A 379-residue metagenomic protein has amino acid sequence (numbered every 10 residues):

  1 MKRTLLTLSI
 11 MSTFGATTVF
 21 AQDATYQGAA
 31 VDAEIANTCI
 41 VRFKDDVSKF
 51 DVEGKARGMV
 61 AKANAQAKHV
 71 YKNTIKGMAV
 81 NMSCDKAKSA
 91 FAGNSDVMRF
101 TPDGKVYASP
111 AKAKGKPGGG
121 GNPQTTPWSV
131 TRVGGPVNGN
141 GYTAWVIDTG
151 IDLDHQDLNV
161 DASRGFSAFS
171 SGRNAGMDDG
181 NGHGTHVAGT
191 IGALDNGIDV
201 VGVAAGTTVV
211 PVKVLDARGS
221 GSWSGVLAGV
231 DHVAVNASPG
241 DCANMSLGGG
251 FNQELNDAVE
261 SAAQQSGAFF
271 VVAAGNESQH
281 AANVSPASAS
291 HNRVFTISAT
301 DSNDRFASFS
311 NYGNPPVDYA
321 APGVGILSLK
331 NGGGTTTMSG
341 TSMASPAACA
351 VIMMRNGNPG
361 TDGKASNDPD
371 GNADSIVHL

Functional and structural regions predicted by a protein language model:
M1-Q22: Gram-negative bacterial Sec-dependent N-terminal signal peptides
Q22-A33, S83-S89, K112-V146, I151 (+4 more regions): N-terminal domain-start motif of subtilase-like serine proteases
D23-A36, K44-K49, E53-Q124: Autoinhibitory propeptides
A30, K68-K72, V201-A204, P211 (+7 more regions): C-terminal subdomain of the subtilisin-like protease fold in secreted/lumenal serine endopeptidases
I40-R42, A79, R99-T101, T143-I147 (+8 more regions): Structural recognition of the beta-strand scaffold that forms the well-ordered cores of secreted hydrolase catalytic
G93-R99, D157, G267, H291-T296: Glycine-centered tight turns that cap/initiate beta-strands
S109-K114, V200-V201, S220-V226, M245-D318 (+1 more regions): Substrate-binding/specificity loop regions of serine endopeptidase catalytic domains, predominantly subtilases
G134-R164, A175-G225, S238-D241, A289-R293 (+5 more regions): Subtilisin-like serine protease catalytic core
